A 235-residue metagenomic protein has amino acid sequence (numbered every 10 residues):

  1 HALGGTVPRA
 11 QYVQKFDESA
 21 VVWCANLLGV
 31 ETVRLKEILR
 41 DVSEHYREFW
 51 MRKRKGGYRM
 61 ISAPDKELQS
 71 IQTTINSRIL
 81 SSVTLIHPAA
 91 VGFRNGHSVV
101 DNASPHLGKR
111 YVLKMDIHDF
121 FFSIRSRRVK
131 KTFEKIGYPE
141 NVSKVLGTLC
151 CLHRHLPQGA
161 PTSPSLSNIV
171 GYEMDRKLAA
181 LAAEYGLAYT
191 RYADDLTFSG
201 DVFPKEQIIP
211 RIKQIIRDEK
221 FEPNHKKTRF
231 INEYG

Functional and structural regions predicted by a protein language model:
H1-E44, E48: Non-catalytic, polymerase-adjacent accessory regions of viral genome-replication enzymes
Q14, G57-K66, D119, I136: Short gly/ser-rich anion-binding loops that grip negatively charged ligand groups
D17-V21, G29, R59, K66-L68 (+3 more regions): Nucleotide/phosphate-binding site architecture used for ATP/NTP-dependent chemistry
E18-V33, R78, V83, H118 (+2 more regions): N-terminal low-complexity, intrinsically disordered segments
L35-R54, Y138-G147: Reverse-transcriptase-like RNA-dependent polymerase core
F49-Q72, A90-R94, T148-S167: Short, conserved non-catalytic motifs in the polymerase core
L68-M115, D119: Active-site-proximal segment of RNA-dependent polymerases
P105-A193, T197-Y234: Conserved polymerase palm-domain catalytic core
